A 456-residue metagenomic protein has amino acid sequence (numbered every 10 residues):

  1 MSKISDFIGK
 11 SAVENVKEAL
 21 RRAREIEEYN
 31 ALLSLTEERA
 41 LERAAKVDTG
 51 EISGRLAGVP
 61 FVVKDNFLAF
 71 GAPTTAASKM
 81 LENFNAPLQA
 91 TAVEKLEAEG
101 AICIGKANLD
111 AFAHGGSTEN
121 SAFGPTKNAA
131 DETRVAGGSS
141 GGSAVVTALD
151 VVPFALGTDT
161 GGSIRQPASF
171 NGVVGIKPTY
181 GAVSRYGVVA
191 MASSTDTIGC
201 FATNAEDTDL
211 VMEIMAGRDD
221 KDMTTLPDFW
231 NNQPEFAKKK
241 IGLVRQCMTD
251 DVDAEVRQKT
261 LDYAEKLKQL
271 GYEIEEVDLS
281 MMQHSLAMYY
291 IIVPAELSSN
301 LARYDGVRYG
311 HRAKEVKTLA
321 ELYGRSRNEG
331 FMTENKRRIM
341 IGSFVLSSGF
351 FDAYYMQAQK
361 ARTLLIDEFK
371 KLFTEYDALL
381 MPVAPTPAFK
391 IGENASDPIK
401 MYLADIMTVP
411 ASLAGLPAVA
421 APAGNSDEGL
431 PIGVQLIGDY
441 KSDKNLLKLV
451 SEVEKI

Functional and structural regions predicted by a protein language model:
M1-T160, D262-L270: Gly/Ser-rich catalytic/binding loops embedded in alpha/beta enzyme cores
K3-K10, V62, M80-F84, D196-T203 (+2 more regions): Short, well-ordered beta-strand elements within core beta-sheets of diverse protein domains
N15-A19, M288-Y289, N335-S343: Short alpha-helical scaffolding segments that buttress acidic/His motifs in well-ordered protein cores
V16, A45-D48, V252-D278, G310-H311 (+2 more regions): Acyltransferase
A19, A40, Q89, T208 (+5 more regions): Residue-level signal for inorganic ion chemistry
G58, V152, I274, E296 (+2 more regions): Glycine-rich, small-residue loops and helix-cap segments that act as flexible hinges at active-site edges
Q89-A90, E94-M215, S412-A423, L430-G433: Short glycine/serine-rich loop segments
K177-Q258, Y263, E321, R325: A short helix-breaking turn/cap at a secondary-structure junction
